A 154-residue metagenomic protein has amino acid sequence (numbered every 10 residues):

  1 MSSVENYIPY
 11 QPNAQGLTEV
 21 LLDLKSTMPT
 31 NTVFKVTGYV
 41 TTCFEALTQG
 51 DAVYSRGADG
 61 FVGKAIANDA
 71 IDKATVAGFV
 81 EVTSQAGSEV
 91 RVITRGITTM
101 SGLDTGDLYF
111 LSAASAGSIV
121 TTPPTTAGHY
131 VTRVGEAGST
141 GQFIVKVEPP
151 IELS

Functional and structural regions predicted by a protein language model:
S2-Y7, S26-S154: Glycine-anchored, exposed beta-strand/edge motif detector
A14, T18-P29: Long amphipathic alpha-helical coiled-coil
